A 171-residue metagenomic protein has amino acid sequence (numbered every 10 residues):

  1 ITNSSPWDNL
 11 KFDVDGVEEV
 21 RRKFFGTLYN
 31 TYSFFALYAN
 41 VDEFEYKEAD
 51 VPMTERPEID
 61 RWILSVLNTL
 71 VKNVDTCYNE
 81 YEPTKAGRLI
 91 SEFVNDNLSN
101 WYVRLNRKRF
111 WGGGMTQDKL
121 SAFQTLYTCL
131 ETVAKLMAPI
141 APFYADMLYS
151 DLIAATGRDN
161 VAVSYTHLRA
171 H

Functional and structural regions predicted by a protein language model:
I1-M53, A154-R158: Catalytic adenosine-cofactor/nucleotide-binding cores of aminoacyl-tRNA synthetases and other
T2-W7, N30-V41, D96, N100 (+5 more regions): Short, well-ordered loop/turn and helix-capping segments at boundaries between secondary-structure elements and domains
F12-F35, R88-S91, Q124-D146, S150: Structured ligand/cofactor/substrate-binding pocket environments in proteins
K23-F34, R61-T69, R88-K108: Core structural elements
A39-D42, V74-Y81, L105-G114: Secondary-structure edge/capping motif, primarily at the C-terminal ends of alpha-helices and the immediately following
I63, L67-K85: Long, non-coiled-coil amphipathic alpha-helical linker/lever segments that couple catalytic cores to other domains
R158-S164: Flexible glycine/proline-rich, aromatic-decorated loop/lid segments
T166-H171: Conserved small/polar residues in nucleotide/adenosyl-binding loops
